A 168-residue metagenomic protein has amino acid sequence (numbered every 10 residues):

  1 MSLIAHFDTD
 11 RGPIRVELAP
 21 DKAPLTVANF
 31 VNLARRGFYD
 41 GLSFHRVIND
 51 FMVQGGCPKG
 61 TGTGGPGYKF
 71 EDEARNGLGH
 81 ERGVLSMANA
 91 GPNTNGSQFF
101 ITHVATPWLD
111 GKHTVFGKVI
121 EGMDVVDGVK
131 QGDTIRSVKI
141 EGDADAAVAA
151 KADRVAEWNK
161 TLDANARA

Functional and structural regions predicted by a protein language model:
M1-A168: Cyclophilin-like peptidyl-prolyl cis-trans isomerases
